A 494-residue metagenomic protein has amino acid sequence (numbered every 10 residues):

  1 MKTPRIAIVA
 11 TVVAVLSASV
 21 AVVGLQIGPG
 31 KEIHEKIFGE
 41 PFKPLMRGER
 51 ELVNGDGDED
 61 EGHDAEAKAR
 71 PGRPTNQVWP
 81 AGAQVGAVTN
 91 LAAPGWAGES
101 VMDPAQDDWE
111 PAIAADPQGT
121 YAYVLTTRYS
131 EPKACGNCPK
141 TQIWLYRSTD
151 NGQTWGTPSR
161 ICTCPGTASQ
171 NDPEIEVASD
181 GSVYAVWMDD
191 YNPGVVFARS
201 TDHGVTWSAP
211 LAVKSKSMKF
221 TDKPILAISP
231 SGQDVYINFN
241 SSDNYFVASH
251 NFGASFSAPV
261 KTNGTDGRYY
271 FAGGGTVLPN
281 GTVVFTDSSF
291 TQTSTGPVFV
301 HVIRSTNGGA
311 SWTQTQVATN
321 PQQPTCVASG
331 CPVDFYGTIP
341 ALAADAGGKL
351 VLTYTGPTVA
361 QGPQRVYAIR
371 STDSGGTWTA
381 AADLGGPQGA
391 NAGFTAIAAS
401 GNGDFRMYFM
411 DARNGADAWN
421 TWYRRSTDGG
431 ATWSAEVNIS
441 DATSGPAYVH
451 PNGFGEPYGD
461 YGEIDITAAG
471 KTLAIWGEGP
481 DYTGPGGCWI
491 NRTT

Functional and structural regions predicted by a protein language model:
M1-T11: N-terminal Sec-pathway targeting helices
V15-Q26: Hydrophobic alpha-helical membrane-insertion segments, chiefly the h-region of N-terminal signal peptides
I27-T494: Extracellular, repeat-based ectodomains that mediate carbohydrate processing or recognition
